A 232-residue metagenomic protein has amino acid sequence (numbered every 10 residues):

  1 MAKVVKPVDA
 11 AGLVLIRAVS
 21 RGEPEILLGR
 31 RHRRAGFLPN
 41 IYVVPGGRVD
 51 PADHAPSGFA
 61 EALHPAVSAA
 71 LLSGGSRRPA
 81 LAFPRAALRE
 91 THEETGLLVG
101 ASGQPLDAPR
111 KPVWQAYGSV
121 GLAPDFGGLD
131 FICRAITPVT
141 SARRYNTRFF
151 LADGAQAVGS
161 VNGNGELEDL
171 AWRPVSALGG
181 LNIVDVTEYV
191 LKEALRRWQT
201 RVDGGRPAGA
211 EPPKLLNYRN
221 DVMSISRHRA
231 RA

Functional and structural regions predicted by a protein language model:
M1-A232: N-terminal leader/linker segments that precede catalytic domains of diphosphate-processing enzymes
